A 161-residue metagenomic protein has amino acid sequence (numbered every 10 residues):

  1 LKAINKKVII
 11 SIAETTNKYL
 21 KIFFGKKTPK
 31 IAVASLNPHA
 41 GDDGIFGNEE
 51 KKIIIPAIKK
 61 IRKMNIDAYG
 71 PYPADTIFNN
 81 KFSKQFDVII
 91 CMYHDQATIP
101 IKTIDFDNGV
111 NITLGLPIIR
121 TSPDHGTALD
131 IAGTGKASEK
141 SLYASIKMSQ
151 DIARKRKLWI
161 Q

Functional and structural regions predicted by a protein language model:
L1-P71: Glycine-rich phosphate/diphosphate-binding loop of Rossmann-like nucleotide-binding domains
A57-Q161: Glycine-rich phosphate/nucleotide-binding loop
